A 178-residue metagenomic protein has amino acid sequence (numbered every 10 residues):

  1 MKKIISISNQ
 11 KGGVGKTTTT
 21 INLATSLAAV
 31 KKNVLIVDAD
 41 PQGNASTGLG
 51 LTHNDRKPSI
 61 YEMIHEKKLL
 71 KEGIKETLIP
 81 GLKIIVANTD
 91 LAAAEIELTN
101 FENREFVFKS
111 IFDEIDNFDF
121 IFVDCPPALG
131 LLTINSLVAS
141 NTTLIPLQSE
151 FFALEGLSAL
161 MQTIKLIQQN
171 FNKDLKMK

Functional and structural regions predicted by a protein language model:
M1-K178: P-loop NTP-binding core
